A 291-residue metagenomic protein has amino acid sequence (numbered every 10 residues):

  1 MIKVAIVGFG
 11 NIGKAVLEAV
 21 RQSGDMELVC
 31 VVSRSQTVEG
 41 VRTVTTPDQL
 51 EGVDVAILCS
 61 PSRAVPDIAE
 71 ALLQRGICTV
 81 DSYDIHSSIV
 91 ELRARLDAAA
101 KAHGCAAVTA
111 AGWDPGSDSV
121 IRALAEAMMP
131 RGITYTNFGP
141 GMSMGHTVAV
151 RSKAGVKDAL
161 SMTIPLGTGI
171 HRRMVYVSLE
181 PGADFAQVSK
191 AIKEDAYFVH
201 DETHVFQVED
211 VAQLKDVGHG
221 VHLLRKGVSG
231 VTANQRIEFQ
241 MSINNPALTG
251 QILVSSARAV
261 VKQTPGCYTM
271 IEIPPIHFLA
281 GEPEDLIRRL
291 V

Functional and structural regions predicted by a protein language model:
M1-R75: N-terminal glycine-/serine-/threonine-rich beta1-alpha1-beta2 phosphate-ribose binding loop of Rossmann-like
G10-I12, H86-I89, A111-D118, P140-M144: Gly/Ser/Thr-rich loops at beta-strand to alpha-helix junctions that form or flank small-molecule/cofactor-binding
K14-A15, Q22-P47, G141-A259, M270-E272: C-terminal substrate-binding/catalytic lobe of Rossmann-fold NAD(P)-dependent oxidoreductases
D81, A107-A111, N137, L160-S161: General beta-strand structural signal in soluble alpha/beta enzymes
Y83-A107: Rossmann-fold NAD(P)-binding glycine/threonine-rich loop
G104-M128, L253: Short alpha-helices
S117-N137, G145-A149, K153: Rossmann-like NAD(P)H-binding beta-loop-alpha module
V260-V291: C-terminal helix-rich "cap/oligomerization" subdomain common to oxidoreductases
